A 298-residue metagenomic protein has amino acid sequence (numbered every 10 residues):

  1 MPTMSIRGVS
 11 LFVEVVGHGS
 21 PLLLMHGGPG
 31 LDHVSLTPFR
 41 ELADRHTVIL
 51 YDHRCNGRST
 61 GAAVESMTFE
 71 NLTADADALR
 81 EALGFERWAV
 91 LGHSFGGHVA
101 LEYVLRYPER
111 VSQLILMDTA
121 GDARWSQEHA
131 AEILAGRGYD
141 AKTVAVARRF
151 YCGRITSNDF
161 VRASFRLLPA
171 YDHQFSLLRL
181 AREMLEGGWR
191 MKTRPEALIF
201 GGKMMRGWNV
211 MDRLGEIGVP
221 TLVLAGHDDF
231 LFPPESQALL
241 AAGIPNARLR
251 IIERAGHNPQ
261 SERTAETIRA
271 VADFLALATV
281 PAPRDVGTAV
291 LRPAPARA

Functional and structural regions predicted by a protein language model:
R7-G61, E65, L79-R80: Conserved HGGG/HGGXW glycine-rich cap/lid loop of the alpha/beta-hydrolase fold
L50, R54-F95, R269: Active-site loop/oxyanion-hole signature of alpha/beta-hydrolase fold enzymes
E86-E128: Conserved hydrolase catalytic core segment
L114-G153: Flexible "cap/lid" loop of the alpha/beta hydrolase fold
F150-I199, M204, R213: Conserved alpha/beta-hydrolase catalytic His-Asp/Glu region
I217, V223-A225: Short beta-strand/loop motif that positions the catalytic acidic residue of the alpha/beta-hydrolase fold
F230-S236: Conserved alpha/beta-hydrolase "acid-adjacent" motif
A247-A298: Catalytic active-site module of serine/aspartate enzymes centered on a nucleophile-bearing elbow/loop
